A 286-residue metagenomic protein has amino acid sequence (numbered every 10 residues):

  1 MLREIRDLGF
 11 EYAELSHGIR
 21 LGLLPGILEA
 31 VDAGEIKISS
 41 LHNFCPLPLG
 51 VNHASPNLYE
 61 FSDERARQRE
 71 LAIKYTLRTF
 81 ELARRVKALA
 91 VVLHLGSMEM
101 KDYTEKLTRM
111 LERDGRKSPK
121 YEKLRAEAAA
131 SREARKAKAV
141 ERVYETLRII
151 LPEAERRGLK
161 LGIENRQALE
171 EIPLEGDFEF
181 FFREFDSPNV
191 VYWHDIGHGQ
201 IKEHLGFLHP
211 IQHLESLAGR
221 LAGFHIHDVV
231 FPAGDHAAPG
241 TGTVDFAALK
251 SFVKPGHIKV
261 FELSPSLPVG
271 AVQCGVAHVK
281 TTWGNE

Functional and structural regions predicted by a protein language model:
M1-E4, G18, S55-D63: Alpha/beta catalytic barrel-like cores
M1-R6, L21, G26, D32-G34 (+5 more regions): Histidine-acidic metal/acid-base catalytic patches
E11-R20: A short beta-strand-loop structural module common to alpha/beta enzyme folds
E11-Y12, K37, L89, K160 (+1 more regions): Residue-level detector of anion-binding/catalytic polar loops
L15, L41, L93: Short beta-strand and adjacent tight-turn residues that come in two discontinuous sequence segments and form the edges
L23-L41, T108-Y121: Short acidic, glycine/proline-enriched helix-loop-strand junctions
H42-L49, G96-M98: Short glycine-enriched loops at secondary-structure junctions
E60-Y192: Active-site acidic/histidine proton-transfer and metal-coordination neighborhood in alpha/beta enzyme cores
